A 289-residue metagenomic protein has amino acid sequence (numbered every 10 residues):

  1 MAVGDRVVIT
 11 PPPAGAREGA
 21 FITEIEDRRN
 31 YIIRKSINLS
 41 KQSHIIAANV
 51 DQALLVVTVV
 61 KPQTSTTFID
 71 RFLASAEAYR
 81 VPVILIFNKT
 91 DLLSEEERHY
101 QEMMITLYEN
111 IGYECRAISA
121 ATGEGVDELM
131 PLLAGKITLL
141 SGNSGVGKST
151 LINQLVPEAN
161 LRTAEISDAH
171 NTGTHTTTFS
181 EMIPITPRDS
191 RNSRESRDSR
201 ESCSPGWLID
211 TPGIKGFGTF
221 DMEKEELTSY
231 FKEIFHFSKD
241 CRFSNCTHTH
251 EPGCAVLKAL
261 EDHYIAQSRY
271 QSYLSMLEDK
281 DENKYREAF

Functional and structural regions predicted by a protein language model:
V3, V7, G19-E24, K41-Q42 (+2 more regions): Switch/coupling subdomain of P-loop NTPase systems
V8-A14, E18, E26-I46, V50 (+3 more regions): Helix-rich effector regions associated with P-loop NTPase G domains
N49-V57, R80-T90, G112-A117: Conserved beta-strand/loop subsegment of P-loop NTPase cores
S65-T66, S94-Y100, G218-M222: Conserved ATPase-coupling elements of RecA-like P-loop NTPase cores
A74-V81, T106-N110, H236: Arginine/glycine-rich "motif VI" loop of SF2 helicases in the C-terminal RecA-like domain
L92-V146: Canonical P-loop GTPase G-domain recognition
S144, S149-T150, Q154: Walker A/P-loop
